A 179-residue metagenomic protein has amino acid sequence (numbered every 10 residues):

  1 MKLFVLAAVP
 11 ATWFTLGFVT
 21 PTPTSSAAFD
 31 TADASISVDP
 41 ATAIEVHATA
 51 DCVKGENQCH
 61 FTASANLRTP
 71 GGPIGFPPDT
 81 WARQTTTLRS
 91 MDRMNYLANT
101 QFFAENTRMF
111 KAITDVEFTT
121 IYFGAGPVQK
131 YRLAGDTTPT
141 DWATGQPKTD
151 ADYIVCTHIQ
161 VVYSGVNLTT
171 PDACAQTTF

Functional and structural regions predicted by a protein language model:
M1-T24: Secretory targeting and sorting signals
F29-F110: Short, surface-exposed binding/anchoring microloops in extracellular/periplasmic proteins
D51-V53, Q58-H60, V155-T157, A173-T177: Sequence contexts marking disulfide-bonded cysteines in secreted/extracellular proteins
H60-N66, G126-T144: Charged, amphipathic alpha-helical segments
T86, I121, A175-F179: Generic detection of short hydrophobic beta-strand segments and adjacent strand-loop junctions
R93-T137: Extended, solvent-exposed segments with strong compositional bias
G135-W142, P147-S164: Internal, hydrophobic beta-strand segments that form the core of beta-sheet-rich folds
G165-F179: Short beta-strand elements
